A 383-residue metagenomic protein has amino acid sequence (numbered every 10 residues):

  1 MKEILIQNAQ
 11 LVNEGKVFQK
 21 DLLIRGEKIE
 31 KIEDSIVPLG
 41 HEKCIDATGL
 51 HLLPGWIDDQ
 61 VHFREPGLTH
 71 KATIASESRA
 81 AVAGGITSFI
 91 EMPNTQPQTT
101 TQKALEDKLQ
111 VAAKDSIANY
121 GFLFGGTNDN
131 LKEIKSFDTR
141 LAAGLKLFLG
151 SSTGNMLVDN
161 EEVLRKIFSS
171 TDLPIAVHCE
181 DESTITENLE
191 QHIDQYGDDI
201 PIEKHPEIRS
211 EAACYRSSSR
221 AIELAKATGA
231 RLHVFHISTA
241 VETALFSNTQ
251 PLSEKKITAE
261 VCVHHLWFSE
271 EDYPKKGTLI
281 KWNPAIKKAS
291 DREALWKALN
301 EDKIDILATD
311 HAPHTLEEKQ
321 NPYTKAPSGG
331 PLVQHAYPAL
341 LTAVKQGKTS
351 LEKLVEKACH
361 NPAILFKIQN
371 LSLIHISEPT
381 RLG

Functional and structural regions predicted by a protein language model:
K2-P54: Histidine-rich, glycine-flanked metal-binding segment
A9, E27, G49, Q60 (+11 more regions): Divalent metal-coordination and catalytic microenvironments
L50-D115: Metal-associated gating/positioning segment near the N- to mid-region
V111-G125: A glycine-rich helix N-cap at a beta->alpha junction
K132-L307: Histidine/acidic residue-rich metal-binding segments in metalloenzymes
C179, K256-V261, K303-T324, G329-V333 (+1 more regions): Short acidic/histidine-rich active-site segments
T342, T349-L371: Mid-to-C-terminal alpha-helical segments outside catalytic/metal-binding sites
I374-G383: Single conserved hydrophobic/aromatic residue that forms the stacking wall/gate of nucleotide- or nucleobase-binding
